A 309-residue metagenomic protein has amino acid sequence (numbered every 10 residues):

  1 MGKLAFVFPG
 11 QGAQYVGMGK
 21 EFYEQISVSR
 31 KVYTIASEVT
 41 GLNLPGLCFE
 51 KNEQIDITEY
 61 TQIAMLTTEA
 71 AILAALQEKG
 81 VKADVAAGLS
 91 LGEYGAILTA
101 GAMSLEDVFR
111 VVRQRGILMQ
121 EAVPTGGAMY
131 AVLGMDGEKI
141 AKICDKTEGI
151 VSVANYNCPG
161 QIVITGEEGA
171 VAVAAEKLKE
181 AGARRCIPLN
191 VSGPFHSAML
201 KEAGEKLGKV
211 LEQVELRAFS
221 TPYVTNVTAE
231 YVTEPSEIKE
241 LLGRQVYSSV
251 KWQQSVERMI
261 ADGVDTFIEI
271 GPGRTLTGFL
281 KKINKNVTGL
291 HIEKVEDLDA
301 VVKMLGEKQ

Functional and structural regions predicted by a protein language model:
G2-K139, T266-E296: FabD-like malonyl-/acyl-CoA
Q11-A13, E38-T40, G101-Y247: Alpha/beta catalytic cores of group-transfer enzymes, especially the acyltransferase/condensing modules of polyketide
T61-I63, P194, S249: Glycine-rich phosphate/pyrophosphate-binding beta-alpha loops
Q77, K179, I260-G263: Non-catalytic positions within long, well-ordered alpha-helices that form the structural scaffold/packing of enzyme
T228, T288-Q309: Short, flexible loop segments at boundaries between secondary-structure elements
S248-V264: A short, acidic, amphipathic alpha-helical segment used as a generic capping/interface helix at domain edges
